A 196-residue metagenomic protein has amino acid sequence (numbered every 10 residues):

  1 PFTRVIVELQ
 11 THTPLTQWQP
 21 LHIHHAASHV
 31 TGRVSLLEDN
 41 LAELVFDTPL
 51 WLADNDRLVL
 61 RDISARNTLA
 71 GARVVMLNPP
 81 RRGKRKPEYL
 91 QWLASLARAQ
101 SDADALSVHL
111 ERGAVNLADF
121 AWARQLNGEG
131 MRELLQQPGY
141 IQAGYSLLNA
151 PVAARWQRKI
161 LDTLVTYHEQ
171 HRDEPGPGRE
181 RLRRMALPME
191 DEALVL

Functional and structural regions predicted by a protein language model:
P1-L196: C-terminal effector modules of nucleic-acid-centric enzymes and ribosome-associated factors
